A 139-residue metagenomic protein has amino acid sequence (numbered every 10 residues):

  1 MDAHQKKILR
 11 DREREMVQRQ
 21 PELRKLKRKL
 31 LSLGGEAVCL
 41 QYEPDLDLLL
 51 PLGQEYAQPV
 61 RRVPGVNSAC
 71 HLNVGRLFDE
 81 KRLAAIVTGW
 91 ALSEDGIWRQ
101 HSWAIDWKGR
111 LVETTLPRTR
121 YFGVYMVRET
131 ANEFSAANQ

Functional and structural regions predicted by a protein language model:
M1-Q139: A structural boundary/capping signal
